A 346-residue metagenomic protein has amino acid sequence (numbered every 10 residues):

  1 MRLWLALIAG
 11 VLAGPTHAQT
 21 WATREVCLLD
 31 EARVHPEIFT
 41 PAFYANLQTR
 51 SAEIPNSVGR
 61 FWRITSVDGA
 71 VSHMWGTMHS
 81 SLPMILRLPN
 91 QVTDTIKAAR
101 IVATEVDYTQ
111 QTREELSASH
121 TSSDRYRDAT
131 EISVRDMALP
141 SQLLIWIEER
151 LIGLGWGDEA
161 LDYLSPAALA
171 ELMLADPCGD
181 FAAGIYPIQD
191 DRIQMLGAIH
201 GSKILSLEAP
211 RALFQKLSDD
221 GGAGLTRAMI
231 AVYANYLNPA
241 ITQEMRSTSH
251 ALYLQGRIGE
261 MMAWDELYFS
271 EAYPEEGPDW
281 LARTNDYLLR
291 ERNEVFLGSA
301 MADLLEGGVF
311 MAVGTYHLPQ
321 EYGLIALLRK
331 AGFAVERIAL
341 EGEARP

Functional and structural regions predicted by a protein language model:
M1-L7: Sec-dependent signal peptide recognition, specifically the positively charged N-region followed immediately by
A13-P15: N-terminal signal peptide c-region/cleavage motif recognized by signal peptidases
T20-T284: Structured, acidic catalytic/metal-binding patches in enzyme active sites
A282-P346: C-terminal soluble interaction/assembly domains
